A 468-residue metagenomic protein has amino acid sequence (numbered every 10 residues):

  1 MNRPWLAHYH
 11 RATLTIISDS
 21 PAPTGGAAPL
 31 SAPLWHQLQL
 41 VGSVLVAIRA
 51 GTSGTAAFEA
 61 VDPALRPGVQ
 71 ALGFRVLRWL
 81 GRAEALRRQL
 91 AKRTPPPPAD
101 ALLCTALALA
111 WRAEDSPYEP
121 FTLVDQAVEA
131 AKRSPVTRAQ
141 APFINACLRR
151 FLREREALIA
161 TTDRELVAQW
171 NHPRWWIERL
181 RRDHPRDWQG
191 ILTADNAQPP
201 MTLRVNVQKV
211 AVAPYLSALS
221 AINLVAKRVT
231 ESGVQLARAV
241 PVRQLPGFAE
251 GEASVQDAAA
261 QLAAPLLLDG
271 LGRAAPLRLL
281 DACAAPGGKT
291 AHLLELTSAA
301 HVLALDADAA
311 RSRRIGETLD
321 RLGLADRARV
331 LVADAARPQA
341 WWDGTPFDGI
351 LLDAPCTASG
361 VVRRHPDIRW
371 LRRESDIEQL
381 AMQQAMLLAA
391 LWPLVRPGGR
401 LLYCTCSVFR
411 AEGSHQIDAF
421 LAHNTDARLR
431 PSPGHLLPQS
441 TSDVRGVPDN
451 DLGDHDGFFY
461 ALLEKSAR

Functional and structural regions predicted by a protein language model:
M1-R468: S-adenosylmethionine
